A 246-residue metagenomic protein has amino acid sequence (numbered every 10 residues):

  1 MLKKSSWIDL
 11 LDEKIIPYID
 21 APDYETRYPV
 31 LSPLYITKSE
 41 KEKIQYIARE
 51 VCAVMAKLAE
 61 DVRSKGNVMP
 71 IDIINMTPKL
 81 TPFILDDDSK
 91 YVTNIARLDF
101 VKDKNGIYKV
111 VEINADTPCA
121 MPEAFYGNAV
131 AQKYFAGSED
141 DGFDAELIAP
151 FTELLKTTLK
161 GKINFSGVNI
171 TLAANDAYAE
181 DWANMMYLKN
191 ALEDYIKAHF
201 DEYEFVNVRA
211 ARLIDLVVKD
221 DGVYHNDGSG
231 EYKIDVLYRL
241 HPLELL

Functional and structural regions predicted by a protein language model:
M1-L246: Preference for protein termini
